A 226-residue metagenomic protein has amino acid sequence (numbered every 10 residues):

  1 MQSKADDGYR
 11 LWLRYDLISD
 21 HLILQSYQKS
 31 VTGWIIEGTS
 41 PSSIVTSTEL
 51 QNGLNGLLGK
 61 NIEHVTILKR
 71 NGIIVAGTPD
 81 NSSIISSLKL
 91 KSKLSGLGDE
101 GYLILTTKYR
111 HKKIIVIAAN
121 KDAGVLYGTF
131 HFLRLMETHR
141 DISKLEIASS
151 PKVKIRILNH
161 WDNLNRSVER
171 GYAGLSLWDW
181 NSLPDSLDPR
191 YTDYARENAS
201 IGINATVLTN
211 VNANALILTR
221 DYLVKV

Functional and structural regions predicted by a protein language model:
M1-R110, I142-E146: Acidic, contiguous N-terminal accessory segments
T39-E49, G53, L90-V226: Feature activates predominantly on carbohydrate-active enzymes
